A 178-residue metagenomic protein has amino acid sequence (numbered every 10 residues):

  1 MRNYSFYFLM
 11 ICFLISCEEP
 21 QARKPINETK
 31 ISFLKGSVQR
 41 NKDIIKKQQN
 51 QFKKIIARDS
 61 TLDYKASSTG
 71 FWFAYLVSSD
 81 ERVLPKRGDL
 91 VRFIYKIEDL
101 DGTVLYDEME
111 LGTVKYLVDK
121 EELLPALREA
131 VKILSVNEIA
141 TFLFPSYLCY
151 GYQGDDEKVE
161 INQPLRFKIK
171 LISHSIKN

Functional and structural regions predicted by a protein language model:
M1-C17: Sec-dependent bacterial lipoprotein signal peptides
C17-N178: Cross-family detector of peptidyl-prolyl cis-trans isomerase
